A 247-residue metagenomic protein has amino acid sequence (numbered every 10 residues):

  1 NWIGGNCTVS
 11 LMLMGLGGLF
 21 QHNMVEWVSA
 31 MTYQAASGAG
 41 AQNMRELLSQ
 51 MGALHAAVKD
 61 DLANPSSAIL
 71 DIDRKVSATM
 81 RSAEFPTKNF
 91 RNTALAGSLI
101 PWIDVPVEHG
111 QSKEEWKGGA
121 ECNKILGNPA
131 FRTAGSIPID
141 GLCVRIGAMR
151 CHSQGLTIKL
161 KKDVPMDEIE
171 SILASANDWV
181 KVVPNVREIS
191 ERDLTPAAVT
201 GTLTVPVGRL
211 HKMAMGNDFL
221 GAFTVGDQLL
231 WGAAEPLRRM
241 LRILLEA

Functional and structural regions predicted by a protein language model:
N1-A41, G221-A247: Adenosine-phosphate binding glycine-rich loop
S10-L13, G17-I172: Active-site-lining helix/loop region of Rossmann-like oxidoreductase modules
R132-A247: C-terminal active-site/capping subdomain that shapes the small-molecule cofactor and substrate pocket of enzyme
